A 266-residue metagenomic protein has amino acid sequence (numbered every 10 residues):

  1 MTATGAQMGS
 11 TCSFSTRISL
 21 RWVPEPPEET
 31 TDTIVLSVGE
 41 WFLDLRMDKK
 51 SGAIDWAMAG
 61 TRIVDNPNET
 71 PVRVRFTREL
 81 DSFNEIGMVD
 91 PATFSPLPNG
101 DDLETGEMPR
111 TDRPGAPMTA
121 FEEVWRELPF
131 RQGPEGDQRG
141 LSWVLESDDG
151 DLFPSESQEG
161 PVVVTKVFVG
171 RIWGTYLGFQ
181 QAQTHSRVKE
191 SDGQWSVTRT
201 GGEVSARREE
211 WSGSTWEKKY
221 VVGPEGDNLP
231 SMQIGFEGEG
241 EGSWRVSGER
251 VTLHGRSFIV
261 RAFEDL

Functional and structural regions predicted by a protein language model:
M1-A57, N68-L266: Lipid interaction determinants
T61: Catalytic phosphate/metal-binding cores of nucleic-acid and nucleotide-processing enzymes, i.e., regions that mediate
